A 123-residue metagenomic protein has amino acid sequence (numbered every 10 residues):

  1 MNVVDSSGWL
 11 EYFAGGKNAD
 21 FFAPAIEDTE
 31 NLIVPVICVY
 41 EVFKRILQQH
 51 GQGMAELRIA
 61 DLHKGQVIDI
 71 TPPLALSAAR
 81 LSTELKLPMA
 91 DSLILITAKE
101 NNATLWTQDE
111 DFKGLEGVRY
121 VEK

Functional and structural regions predicted by a protein language model:
M1, K64, L95-K123: Acidic, PIN/NYN-like endoribonuclease modules and their adjacent C-terminal/linker elements
M1-K17, G65, E100: Metal-dependent nucleic-acid phosphoesterase active-site entry motif
V3-V4, G8, F21-Q48, Q66-I70: PIN/NYN-family metal-dependent endoribonuclease catalytic core
V4-D5, V34-V36, L87-P88, D109 (+1 more regions): Histidine- and aromatic-rich ligand-binding microenvironments
W9-L10, V39, A75, F112-K113: A generic structural signal for short hydrophobic patches within well-formed alpha-helices
Y12-F13, R45, L115: Residues that scaffold the ATP/ADP-binding catalytic core of kinase and kinase-like folds
V67-Q108: Active-site neighborhoods of divalent-metal-dependent phosphate/nucleic-acid chemistry enzymes
